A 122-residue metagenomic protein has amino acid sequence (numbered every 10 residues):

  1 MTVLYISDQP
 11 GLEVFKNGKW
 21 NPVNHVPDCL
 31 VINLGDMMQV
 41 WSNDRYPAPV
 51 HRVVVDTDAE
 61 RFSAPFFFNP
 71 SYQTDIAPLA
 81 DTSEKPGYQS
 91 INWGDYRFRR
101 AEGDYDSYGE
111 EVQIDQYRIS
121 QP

Functional and structural regions predicted by a protein language model:
M1-P122: C-terminal flanking tails of non-heme Fe-dependent oxygenases
